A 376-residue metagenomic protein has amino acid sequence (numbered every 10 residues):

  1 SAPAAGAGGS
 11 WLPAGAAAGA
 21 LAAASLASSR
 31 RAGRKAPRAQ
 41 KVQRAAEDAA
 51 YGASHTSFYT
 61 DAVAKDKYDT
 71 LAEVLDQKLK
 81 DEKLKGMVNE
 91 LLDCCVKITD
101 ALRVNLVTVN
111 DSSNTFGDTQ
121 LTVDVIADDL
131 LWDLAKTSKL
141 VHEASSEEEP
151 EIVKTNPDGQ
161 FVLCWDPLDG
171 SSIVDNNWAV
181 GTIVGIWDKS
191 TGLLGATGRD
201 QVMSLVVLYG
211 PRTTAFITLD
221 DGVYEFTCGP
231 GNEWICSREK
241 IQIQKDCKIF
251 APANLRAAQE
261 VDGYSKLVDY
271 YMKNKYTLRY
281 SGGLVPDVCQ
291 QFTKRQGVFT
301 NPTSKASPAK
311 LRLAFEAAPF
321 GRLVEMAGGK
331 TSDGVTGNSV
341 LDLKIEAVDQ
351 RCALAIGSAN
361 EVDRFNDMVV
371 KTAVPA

Functional and structural regions predicted by a protein language model:
P3-K83, D100: N-terminal organelle-targeting presequences
G6-A7, T115-Q120, D169-S171, K273-K275 (+1 more regions): A short glycine/serine-rich beta->alpha loop
Y51-F161, K189-R199, P375-A376: N-terminal glycine/serine-rich phosphate-binding loop of ATP-dependent small-molecule kinases, especially carbohydrate
S57, A62, V88-L91, C95-L102 (+3 more regions): An extended, acidic
D124, G170-S171, V324: Conserved S/T- and glycine-rich ATP-binding loop of Class I adenylate-forming
L130, G181, P319-L323: Short amphipathic alpha-helical face segments that pack within enzyme cores and frequently flank/anchor catalytic
H142-E148, W165, V174, T331-D333: General beta-strand structural signal in soluble alpha/beta enzymes
D158-D221: DPxDG-like acidic metal-binding loop motif
